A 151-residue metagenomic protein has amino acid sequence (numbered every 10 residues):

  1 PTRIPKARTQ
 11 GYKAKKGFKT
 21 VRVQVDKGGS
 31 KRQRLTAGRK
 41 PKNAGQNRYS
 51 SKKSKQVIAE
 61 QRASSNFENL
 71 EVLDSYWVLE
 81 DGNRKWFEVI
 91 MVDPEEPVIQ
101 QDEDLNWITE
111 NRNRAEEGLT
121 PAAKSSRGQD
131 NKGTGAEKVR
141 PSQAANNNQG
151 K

Functional and structural regions predicted by a protein language model:
P1-K16, T36-K151: Low-complexity, rRNA-contacting terminal tracts
T20-D26, L35: RNA pseudouridine synthases
D26-G29, E68: Short helix-capping and hinge/turn segments at secondary-structure transitions, especially at repeat and domain
G29-K31, P97-V98: Residue-level signal for secondary-structure boundary sites
